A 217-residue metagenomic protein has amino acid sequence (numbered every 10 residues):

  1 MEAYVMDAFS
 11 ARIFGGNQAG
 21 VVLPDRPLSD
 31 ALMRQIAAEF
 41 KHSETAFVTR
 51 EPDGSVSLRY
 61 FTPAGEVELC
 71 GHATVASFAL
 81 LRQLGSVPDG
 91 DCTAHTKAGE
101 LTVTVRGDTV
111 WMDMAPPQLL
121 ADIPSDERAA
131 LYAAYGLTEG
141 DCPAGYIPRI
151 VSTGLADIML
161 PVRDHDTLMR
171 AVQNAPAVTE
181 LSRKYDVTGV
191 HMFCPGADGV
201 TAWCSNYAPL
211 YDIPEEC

Functional and structural regions predicted by a protein language model:
M1-L69, V75-C217: Active-site proximal loop and beta-alpha junction motif in alpha/beta enzyme cores
